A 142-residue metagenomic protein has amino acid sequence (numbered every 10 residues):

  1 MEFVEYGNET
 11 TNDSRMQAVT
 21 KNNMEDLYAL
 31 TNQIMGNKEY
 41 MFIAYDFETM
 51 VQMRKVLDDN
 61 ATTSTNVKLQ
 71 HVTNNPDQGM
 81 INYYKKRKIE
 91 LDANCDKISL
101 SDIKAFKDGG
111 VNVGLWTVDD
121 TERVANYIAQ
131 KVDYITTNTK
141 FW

Functional and structural regions predicted by a protein language model:
M1-K68, A93: Metal-dependent phosphodiesterase/phospholipase catalytic core, i.e., the His/Asp/Glu-rich active-site region
T65-W142: C-terminal active-site rim and adjoining tail of enzyme catalytic domains
